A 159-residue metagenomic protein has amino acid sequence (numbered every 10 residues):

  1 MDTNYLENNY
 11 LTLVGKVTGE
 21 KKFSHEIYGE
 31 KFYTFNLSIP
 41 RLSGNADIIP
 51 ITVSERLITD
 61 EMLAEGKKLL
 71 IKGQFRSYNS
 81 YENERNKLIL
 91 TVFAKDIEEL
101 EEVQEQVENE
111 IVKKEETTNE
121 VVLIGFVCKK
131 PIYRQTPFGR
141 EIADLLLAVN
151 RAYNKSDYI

Functional and structural regions predicted by a protein language model:
M1-I159: Single-stranded nucleic acid-binding surfaces, predominantly the OB-fold ssDNA-binding core
